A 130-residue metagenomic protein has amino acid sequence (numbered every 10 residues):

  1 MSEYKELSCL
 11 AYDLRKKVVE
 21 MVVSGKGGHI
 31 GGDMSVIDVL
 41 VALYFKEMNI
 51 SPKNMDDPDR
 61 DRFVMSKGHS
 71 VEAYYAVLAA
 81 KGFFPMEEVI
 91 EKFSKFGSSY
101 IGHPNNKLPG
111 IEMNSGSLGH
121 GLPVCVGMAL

Functional and structural regions predicted by a protein language model:
M1-L14: N-terminal hydrophobic or amphipathic helices/low-complexity stretches enriched in small/hydrophobic/Pro/Gly
M1-S2, K26-G27, E87: A broad, low-specificity signal for short, low-complexity segments enriched in glycine/proline and polar/charged
E6, V18-M21, D33-L130: Cofactor-binding active-site loop characterized by glycine-rich and histidine/acidic residues
A11-G27: N-terminal capping segment at the start of a domain
